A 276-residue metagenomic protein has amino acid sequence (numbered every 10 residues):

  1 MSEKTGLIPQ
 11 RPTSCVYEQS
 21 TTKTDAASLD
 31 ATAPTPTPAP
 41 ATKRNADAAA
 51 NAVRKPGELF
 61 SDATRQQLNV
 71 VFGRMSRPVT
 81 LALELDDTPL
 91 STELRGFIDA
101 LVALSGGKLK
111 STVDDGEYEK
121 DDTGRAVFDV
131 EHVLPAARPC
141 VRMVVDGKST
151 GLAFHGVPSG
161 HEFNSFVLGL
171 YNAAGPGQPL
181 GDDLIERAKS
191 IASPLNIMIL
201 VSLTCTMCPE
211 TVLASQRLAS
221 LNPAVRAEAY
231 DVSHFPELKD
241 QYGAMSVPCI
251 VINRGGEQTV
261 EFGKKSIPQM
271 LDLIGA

Functional and structural regions predicted by a protein language model:
M1-P40: N-terminal acidic, proline/glycine-rich, low-complexity intrinsically disordered segments
A33-P78, S165-I191: N-terminal leader/targeting and pre-domain segments
D62-S105, K189-P223: Local sequence-structure signature of Cys/Sec-based thiol-disulfide redox active-site neighborhoods
A63, G73, E93-G106, S111-G116 (+5 more regions): Acidic, two-metal ion nucleic-acid-processing modules in DNA metabolism proteins
D86, G107-D122, P223-K239: Thiol-based oxidoreductase modules, predominantly thioredoxin-like and allied folds used for disulfide exchange
E119-L152, P236-N253: Structural micro-motif
P135, M143-G177, V251-A276: Non-catalytic, surface beta->alpha helical segment in thiol-disulfide oxidoreductase systems
C205, L218-A276: C-terminal, charge/polar-rich interaction regions
